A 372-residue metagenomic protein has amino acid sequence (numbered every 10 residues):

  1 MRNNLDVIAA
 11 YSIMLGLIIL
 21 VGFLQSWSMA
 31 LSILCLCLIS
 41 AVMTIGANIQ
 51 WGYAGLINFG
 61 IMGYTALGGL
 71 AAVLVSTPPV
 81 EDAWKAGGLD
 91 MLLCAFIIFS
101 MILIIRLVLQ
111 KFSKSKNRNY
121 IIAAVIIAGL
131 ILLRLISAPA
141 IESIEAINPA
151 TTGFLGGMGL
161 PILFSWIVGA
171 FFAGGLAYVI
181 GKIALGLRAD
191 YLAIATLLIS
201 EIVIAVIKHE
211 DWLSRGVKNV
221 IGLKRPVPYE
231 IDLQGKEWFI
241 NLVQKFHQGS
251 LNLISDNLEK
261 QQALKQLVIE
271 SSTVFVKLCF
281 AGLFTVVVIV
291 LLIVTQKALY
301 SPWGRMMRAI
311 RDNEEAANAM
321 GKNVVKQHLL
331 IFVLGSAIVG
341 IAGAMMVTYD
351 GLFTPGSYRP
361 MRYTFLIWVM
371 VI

Functional and structural regions predicted by a protein language model:
M1-I372: Transmembrane alpha-helices and adjacent helix-loop boundaries
